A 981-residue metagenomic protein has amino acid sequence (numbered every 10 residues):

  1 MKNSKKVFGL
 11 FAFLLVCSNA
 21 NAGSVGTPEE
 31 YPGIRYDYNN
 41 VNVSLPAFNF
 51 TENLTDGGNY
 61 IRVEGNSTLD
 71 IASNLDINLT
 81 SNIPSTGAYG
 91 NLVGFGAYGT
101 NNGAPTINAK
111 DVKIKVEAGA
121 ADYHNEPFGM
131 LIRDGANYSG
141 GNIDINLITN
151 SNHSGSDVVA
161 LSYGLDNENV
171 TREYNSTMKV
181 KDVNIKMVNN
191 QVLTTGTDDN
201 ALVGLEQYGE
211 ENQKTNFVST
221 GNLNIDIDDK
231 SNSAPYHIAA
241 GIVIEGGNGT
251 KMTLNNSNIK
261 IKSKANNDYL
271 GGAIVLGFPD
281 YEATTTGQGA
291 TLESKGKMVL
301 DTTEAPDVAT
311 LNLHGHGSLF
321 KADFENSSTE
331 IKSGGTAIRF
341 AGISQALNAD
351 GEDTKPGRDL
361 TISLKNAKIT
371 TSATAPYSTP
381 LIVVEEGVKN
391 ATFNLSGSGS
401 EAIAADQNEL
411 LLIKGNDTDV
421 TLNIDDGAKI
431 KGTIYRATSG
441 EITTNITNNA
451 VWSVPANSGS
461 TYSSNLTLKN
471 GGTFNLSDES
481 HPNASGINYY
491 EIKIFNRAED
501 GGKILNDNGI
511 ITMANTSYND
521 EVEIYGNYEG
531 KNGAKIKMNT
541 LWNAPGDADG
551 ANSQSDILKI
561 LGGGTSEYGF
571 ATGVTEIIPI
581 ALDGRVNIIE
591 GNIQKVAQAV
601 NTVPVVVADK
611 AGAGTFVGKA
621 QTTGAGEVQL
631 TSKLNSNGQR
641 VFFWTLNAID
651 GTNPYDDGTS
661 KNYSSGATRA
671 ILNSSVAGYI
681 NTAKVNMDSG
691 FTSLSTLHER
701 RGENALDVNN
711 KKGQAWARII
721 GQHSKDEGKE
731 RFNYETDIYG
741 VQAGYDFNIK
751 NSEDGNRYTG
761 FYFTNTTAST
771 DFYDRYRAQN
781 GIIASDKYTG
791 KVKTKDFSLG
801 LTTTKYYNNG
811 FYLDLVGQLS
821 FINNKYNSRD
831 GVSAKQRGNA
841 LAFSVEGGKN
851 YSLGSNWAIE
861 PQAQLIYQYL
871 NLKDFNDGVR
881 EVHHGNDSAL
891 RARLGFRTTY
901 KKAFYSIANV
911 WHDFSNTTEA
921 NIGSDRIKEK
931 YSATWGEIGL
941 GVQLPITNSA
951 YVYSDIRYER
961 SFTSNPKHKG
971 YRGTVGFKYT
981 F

Functional and structural regions predicted by a protein language model:
M1-A22: Gram-negative bacterial Sec-dependent N-terminal signal peptides
G23-P28, V41-G57, L69-G90, P105-N125 (+15 more regions): Beta-strand-rich solenoid/repeat architectures in extracellular/passenger domains of polysaccharide-targeting enzymes
G26-N39, T55-N66, A88-T100, D122-D134 (+16 more regions): Glycine-rich beta-solenoid repeat tracts in large extracellular/virion proteins
L202, A239, G271, D359 (+10 more regions): Transmembrane beta-barrel architecture of outer membranes
K414, D419-N423, K429-N601: Extracellular beta-strand/loop-rich repeat segments of large surface/secreted proteins
N662-S855, I859, R957, F962-N965 (+1 more regions): Outer membrane beta-barrel translocator domains of Type V secretion systems
A717-G721, F761-T767, L815-F821, A863-Y869 (+4 more regions): Transmembrane beta-barrel strands of outer-membrane/channel proteins
L853, G878-F981: Outer membrane beta-barrel transmembrane domains
